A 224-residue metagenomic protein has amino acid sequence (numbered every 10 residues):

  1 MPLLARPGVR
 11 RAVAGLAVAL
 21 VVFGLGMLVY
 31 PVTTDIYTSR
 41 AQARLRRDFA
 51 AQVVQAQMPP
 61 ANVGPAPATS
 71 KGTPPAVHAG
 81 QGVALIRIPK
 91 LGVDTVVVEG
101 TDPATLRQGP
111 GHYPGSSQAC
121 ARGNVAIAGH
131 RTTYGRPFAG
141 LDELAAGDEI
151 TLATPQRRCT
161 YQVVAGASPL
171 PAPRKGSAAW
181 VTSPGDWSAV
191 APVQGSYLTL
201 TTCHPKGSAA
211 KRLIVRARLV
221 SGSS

Functional and structural regions predicted by a protein language model:
M1-V54: N-terminal membrane-targeting segments
Y37-R40, D94, K211-I214: Short amphipathic alpha-helical segments with coiled-coil-like heptad repeat character
D48, Q57, L152-T154: Structured alpha/beta reader/binder surfaces that contact nucleic acids or chromatin modification marks
A50-A84, I88: Short extracytoplasmic
P65-T73, R87-E99, L141-I150, C203: Short N-terminal helix-initiation segments at or just after the protein's N-terminus
G72-C120: Conserved SET/PR domain catalytic loop and adjacent active-site segment of histone-lysine N-methyltransferases
A104-S224: Extracytoplasmic/periplasmic soluble domains downstream of a signal peptide or transmembrane helix
